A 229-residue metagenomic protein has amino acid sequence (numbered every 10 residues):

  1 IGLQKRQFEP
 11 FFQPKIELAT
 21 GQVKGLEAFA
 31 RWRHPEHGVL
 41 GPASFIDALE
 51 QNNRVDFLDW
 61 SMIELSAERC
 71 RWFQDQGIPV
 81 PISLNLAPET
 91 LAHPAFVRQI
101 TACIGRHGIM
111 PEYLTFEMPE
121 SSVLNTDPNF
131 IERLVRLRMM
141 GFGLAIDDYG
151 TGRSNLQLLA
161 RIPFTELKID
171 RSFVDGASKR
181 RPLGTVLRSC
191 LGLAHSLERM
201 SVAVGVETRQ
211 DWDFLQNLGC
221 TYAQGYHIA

Functional and structural regions predicted by a protein language model:
I1-I109, S121, V135-R136, T151 (+2 more regions): Bacterial c-di-GMP phosphodiesterase EAL domain
L18-Q22, P35, A87-P94, Y113-P128 (+1 more regions): EAL-family c-di-GMP phosphodiesterase catalytic domain
I131: Short amphipathic alpha-helical segment that frequently serves as the phosphate-/nucleotide-binding helix
